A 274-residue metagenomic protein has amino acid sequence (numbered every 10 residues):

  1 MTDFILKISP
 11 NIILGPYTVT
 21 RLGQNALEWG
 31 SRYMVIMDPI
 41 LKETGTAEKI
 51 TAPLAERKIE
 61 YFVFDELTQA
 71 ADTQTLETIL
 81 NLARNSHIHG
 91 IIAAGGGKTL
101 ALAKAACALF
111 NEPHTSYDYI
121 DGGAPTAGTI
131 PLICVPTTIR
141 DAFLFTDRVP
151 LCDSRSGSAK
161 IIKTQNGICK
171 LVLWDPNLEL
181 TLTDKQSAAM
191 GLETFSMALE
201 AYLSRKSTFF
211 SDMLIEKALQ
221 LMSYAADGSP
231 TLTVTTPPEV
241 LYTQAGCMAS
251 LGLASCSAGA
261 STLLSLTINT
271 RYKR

Functional and structural regions predicted by a protein language model:
M1-G90: ATP/NTP phosphate-donor binding region
P10, N111-F209: A glycine/threonine-rich phosphate-anchoring loop and its flanking beta-alpha core in nucleotide/phosphate-binding
V19-L22, E43-T46, T73, K98-A103 (+2 more regions): Short glycine/serine/threonine-rich phosphate/pyrophosphate-binding segments that cradle anionic phosphate groups
I50, I79-L80, T99-P113, F145-R148: Short Gly/Thr/Asp-enriched flexible loops that form oxyanion-binding sites at enzyme active sites
A55-E56, L82-N85, A106, G123 (+1 more regions): N-terminal loops that bind phosphate or other acidic moieties and the adjacent beta-alpha structural core
I88-K104, T137-I139: Glycine/serine-rich anion-binding loops at beta->alpha junctions that coordinate negatively charged ligand groups
A201-R274: Active-site segments that bind and position negatively charged phosphate/pyrophosphate groups
